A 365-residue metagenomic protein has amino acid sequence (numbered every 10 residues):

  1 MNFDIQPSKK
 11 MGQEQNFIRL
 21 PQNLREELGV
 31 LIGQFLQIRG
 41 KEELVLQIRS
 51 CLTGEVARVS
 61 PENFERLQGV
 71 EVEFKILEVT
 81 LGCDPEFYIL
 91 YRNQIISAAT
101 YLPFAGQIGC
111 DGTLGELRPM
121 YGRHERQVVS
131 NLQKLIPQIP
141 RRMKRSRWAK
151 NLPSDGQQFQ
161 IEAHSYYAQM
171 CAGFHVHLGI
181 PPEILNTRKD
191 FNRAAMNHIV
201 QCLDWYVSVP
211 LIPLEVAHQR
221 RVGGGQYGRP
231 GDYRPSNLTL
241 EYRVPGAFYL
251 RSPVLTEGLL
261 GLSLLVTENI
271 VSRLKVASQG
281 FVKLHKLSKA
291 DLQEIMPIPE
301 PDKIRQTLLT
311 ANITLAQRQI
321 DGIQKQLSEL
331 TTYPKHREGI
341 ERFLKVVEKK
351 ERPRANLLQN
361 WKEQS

Functional and structural regions predicted by a protein language model:
M1-D4, L81-C83: Short structural boundary motif marking the start of a folded domain
D4-R39, Q47-F74: Short beta-strand-centered segments at strand-helix junctions
Q15-F17, G54-V56, G112-L114, G173 (+1 more regions): A generic structural signal for beta-strand entry/edge sites
E27-L28, A168-M170: Short glycine/serine/proline-enriched coil/turn segments at secondary-structure junctions
L77-A168, P182-S365: C-terminal accessory/tail domains of diverse enzymes
C171-P182: Catalytic nucleophile-His microenvironment captured as a short glycine-rich beta-strand/loop that brackets
